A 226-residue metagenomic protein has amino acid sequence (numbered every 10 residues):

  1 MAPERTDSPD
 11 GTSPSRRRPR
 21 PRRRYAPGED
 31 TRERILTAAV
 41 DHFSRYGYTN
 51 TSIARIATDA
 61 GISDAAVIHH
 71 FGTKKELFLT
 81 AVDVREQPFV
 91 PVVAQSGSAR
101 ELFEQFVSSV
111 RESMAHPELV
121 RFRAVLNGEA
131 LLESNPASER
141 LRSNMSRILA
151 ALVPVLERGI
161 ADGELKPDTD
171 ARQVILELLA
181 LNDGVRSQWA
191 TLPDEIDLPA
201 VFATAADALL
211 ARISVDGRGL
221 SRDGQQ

Functional and structural regions predicted by a protein language model:
M1-D30, G217-Q226: N-terminal intrinsically disordered/low-complexity leader segments
A2, D30-R34, A38-E76, T80: Helix-turn-helix
H42, S113, A151, V155: Short alpha-helical functional segments enriched in proximate histidine and acidic residues
T80, P91-F122, A171-L178, F202 (+1 more regions): Hydrophobic alpha-helical connector segments
D83-F89: Short, basic, alpha-helical segments at the C-terminal edge of helix-turn-helix-like DNA-binding modules
A115-E139: Amphipathic alpha-helical segments used for helix-helix packing
A137-R142, S146, I160-L209, I213-Q226: Hydrophobic/aromatic-rich alpha-helical bundle segments in the mid-to-C-terminal region
